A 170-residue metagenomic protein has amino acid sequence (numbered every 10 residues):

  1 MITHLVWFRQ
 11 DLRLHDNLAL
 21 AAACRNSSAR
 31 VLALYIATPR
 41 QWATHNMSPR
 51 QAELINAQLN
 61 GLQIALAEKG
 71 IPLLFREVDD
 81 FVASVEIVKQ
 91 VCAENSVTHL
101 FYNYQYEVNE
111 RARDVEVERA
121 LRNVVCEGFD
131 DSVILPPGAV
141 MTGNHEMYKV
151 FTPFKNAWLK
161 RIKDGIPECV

Functional and structural regions predicted by a protein language model:
M1-I166: Trp/Phe/Arg-rich N-terminal binding region typifying the photolyase-homology
